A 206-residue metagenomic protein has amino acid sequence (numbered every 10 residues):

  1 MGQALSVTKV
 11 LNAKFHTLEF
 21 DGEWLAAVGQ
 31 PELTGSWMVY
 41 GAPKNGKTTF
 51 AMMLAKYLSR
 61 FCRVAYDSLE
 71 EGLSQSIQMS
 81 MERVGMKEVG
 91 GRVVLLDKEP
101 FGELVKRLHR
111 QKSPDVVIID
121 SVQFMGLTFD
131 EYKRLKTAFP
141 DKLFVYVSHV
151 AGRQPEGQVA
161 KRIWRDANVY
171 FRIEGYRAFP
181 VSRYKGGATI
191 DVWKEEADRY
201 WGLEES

Functional and structural regions predicted by a protein language model:
M1-F15: Charged, amphipathic alpha-helical linker segments immediately N-terminal to NTP-binding catalytic cores
F15-E32: Pre-Walker A adenine-sensing motif
L33-G102: Conserved P-loop
T34, F61-C62, P114, D141 (+1 more regions): Short, well-ordered alpha-helix to beta-strand connector turns
N45, G72-L73, F101-G102, V122-L127 (+1 more regions): Short acidic, S/G/P-rich loop/turn micro-motifs used as interaction or catalytic elements
Y57, E82, R110-Q111, R134-P140 (+1 more regions): Short, surface-exposed basic-aromatic patches at helix termini and helix-loop junctions that form
L95-V147: Phosphate-binding/switch loop-helix module in NTP-utilizing enzymes
T137-S206: Phosphate-binding/switch region of NTP-binding enzymes
